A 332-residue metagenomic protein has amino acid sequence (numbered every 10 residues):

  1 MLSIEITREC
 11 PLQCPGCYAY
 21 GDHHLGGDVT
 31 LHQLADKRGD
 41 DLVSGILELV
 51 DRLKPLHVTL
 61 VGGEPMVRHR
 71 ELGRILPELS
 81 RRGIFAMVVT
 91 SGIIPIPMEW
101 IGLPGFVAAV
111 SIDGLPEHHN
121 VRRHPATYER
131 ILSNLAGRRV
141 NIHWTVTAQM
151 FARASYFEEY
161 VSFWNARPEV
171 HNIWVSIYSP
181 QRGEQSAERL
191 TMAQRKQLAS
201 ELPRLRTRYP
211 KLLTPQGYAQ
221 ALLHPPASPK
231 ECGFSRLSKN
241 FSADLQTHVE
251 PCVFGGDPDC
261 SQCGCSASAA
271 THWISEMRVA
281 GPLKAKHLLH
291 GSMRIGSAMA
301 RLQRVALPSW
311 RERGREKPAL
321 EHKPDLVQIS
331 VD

Functional and structural regions predicted by a protein language model:
M1-E99: Conserved alpha-helical substructure of the radical SAM core
M1-Q33, D51, P225-S238, C260-C263 (+1 more regions): N-terminal pre-core extensions flanking Radical SAM catalytic domains
A19, V121-H124, C265: Phosphate-coordinating loops and pocket residues in cytosolic domains that bind phosphorylated ligands
G21, G62, I112, I177 (+1 more regions): Residues that line or immediately flank small-molecule/substrate-binding pockets and catalytic motifs
V29-T30, D51, R82, P104-S235 (+4 more regions): Radical SAM enzyme [4Fe-4S]-AdoMet core and its adjacent flexible, acidic and glycine-rich loops/tails across
V67, P95, E117-H118, H272: Short glycine-rich, flexible loops that bind phosphorylated cofactors or substrates
A86-S91, S238-N240, T247-V249: Short, hydrophobic beta-strand segments that form beta-sheet elements in well-ordered domains
F241-D332: Flexible mid-to-C-terminal extensions adjoining Fe-S/redox cofactors in radical SAM and related proteins
